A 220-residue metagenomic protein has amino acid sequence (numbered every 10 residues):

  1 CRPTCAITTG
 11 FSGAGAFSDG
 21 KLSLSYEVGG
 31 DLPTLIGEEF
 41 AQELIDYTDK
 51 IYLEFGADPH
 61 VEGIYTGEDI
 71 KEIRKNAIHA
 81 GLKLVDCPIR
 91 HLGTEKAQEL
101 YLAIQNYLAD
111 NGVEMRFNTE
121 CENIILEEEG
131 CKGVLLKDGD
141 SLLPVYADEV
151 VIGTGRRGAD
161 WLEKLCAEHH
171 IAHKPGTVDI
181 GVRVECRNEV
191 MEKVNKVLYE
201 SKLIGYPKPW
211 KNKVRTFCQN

Functional and structural regions predicted by a protein language model:
C1-G37, E62-N220: Residues forming the flavin
D31-T34, Q42-D49: Mobile "lid/hinge" segments at catalytic clefts and subdomain interfaces of large enzymes
Y47-H60, A80-L84: Residue-level recognition of phosphate/Mg2+-coordinating polar/acidic sites in nucleotide-handling active sites
